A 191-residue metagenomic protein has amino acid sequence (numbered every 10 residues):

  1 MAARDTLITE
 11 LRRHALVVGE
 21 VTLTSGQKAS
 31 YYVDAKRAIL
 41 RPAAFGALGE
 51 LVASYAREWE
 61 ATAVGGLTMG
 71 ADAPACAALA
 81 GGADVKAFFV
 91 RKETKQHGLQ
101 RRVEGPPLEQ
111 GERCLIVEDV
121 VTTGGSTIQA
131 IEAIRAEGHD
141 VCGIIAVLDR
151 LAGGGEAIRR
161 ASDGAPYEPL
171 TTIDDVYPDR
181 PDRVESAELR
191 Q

Functional and structural regions predicted by a protein language model:
M1-W59: Active-site-facing substrate-recognition patch
A2-E10, E132-Q191: PRPP-dependent phosphoribosyltransferase catalytic core
S25, G105-Q110, A136-G138, R159-A161: Solvent-exposed alpha-helices and their adjacent loops that cap or buttress functional pockets in soluble metabolic
R37, V121-T122: Short, glycine/acidic-enriched loop or turn micro-motifs at the edges of active sites
A43-Q100: Conserved PRPP/pyrophosphate-binding segment of the phosphoribosyltransferase/PRPP-pathway fold
A61-L67, E112-V120: A short, small-residue-rich loop immediately preceding and capping a beta-strand
A75-L115, T123-Q129, R183-V184, L189-R190: Short, glycine/charge-rich flexible loops or terminal/linker lids adjacent to PRPP-binding catalytic cores
